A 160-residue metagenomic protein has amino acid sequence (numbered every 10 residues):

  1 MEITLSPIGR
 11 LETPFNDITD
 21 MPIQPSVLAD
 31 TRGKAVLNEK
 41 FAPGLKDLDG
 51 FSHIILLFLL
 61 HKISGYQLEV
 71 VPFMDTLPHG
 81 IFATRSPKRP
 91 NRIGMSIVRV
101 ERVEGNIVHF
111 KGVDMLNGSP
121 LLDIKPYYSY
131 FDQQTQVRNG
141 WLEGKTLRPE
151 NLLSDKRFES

Functional and structural regions predicted by a protein language model:
M1-M95, R102-S160: Cys-His-centered catalytic/binding microenvironment captured across papain-like cysteine peptidases and homologous
